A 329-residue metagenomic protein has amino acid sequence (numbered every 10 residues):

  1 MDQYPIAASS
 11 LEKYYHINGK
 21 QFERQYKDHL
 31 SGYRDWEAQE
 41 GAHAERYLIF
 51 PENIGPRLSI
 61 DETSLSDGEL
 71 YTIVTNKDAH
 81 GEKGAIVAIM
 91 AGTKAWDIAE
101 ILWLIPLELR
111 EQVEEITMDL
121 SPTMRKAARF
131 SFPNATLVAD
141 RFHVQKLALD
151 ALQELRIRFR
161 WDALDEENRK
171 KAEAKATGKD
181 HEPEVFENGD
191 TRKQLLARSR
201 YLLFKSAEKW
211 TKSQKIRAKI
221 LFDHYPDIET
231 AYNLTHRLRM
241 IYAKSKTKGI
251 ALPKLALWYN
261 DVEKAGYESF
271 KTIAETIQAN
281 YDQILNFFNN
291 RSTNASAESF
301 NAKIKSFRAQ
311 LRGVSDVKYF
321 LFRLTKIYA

Functional and structural regions predicted by a protein language model:
M1-I6, A243: Short, amphipathic alpha-helical "recognition" segments used to contact nucleic acids or chromatin
I6-K27: Short, basic interhelical loop/turn and adjoining N-cap of the next helix at nucleic-acid- or acidic-partner-contacting
E12, S59, T117, L137-A139: A structural signal for short, well-ordered beta-strand segments and their strand-loop junctions that often border
Y15-N18, H29-Y33, E40, L120 (+3 more regions): The DNA-recognition helices of helix-turn-helix-type DNA-binding domains
E23-E115, P122-A127, N134: RNase H-like nuclease fold core
D67-G68, K77-K83, E108-N134, F142 (+2 more regions): Acidic/histidine-rich catalytic cores and adjacent linkers of DNA breakage/strand-transfer/modification proteins
R141-D165: Short alpha-helix plus adjacent loop in nuclease-associated cores
